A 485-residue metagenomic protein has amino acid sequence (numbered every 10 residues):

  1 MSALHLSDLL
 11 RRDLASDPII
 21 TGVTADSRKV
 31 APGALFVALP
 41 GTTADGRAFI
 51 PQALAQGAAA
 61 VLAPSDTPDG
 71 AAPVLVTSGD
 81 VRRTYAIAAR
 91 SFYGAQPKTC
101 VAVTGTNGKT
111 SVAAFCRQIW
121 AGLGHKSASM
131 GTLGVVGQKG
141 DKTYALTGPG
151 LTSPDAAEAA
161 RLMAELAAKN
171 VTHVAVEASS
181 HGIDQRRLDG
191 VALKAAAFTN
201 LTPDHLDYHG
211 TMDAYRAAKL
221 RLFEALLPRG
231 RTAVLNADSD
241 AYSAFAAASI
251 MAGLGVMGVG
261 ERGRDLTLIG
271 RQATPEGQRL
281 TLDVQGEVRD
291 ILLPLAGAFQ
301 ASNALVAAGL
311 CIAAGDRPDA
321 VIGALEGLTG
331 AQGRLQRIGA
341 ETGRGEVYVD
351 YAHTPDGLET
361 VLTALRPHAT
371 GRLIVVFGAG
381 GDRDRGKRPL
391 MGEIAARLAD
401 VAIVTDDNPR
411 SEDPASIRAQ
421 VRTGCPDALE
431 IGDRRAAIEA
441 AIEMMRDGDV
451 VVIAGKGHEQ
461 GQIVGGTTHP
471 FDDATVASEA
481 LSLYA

Functional and structural regions predicted by a protein language model:
M1-I87, S91, T232, I269-Q272 (+4 more regions): N-terminal leader/targeting and accessory segments in enzymes
G41-A44, G330-A331, D356-D427, R434 (+1 more regions): Active-site beta-alpha connecting loops in nucleotide-dependent enzymes
G41-T43, T67, S180-H181, P203-D204 (+5 more regions): Short glycine-rich anion-binding loops that position phosphate/pyrophosphate groups of nucleotides and phosphorylated
A44-A48, Q185-R186, D207-A214, D384-K387 (+2 more regions): Glycine/threonine-rich flexible loop motifs
A63-A71, K169, D184, L193-V347 (+1 more regions): Acidic, Mg2+-coordinating active-site environments of NTP-dependent enzymes
V74-D80, L429-G432, A437: Short acidic-hydrophobic, aromatic-tinged amphipathic segments that line or gate anion-handling sites
T84-A237, S243-A252, A369: Phosphate-binding loop of NTP-binding sites
L206, D472-A485: Short, flexible loop segments at boundaries between secondary-structure elements
